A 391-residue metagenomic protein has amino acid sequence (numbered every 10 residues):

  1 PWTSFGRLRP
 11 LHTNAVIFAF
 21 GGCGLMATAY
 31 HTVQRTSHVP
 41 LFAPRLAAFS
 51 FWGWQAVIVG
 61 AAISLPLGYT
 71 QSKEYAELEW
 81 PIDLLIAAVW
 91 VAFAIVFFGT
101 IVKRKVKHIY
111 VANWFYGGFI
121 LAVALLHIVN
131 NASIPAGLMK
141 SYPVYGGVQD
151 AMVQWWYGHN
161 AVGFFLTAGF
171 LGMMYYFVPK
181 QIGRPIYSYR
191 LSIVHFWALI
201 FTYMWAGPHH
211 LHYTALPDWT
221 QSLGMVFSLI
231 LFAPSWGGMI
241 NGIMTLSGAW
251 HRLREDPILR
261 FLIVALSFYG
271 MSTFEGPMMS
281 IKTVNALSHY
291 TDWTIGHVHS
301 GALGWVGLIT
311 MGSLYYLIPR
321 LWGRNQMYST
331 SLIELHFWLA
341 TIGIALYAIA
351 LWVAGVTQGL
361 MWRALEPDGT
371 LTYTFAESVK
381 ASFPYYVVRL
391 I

Functional and structural regions predicted by a protein language model:
P1, F5-G68, P81-I101, N113-G137 (+6 more regions): Hydrophobic cores of alpha-helical transmembrane segments in multi-pass integral membrane proteins
S72-L84, H108-A112, D150-W155, L216-S228 (+2 more regions): Non-cytosolic membrane-interface motifs at loop->transmembrane helix junctions
L78, S141-G146: Surface-exposed loop and adjacent secondary-structure segments within mature catalytic domains
Q149-D150, G183: Functional cores that coordinate and move charged inorganic groups
N285-L287: Juxtamembrane/interface segments of multi-pass membrane proteins
M327-Y328: Surface-exposed, interaction-prone regions used to assemble/regulate multi-protein complexes
